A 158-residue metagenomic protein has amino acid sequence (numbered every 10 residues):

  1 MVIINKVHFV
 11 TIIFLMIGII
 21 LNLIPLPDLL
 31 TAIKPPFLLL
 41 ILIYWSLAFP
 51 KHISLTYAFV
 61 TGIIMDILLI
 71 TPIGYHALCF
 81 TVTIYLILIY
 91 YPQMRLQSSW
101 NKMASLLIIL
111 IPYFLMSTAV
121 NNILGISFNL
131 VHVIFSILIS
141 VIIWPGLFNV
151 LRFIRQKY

Functional and structural regions predicted by a protein language model:
M1-Y158: Terminal, non-globular segments
